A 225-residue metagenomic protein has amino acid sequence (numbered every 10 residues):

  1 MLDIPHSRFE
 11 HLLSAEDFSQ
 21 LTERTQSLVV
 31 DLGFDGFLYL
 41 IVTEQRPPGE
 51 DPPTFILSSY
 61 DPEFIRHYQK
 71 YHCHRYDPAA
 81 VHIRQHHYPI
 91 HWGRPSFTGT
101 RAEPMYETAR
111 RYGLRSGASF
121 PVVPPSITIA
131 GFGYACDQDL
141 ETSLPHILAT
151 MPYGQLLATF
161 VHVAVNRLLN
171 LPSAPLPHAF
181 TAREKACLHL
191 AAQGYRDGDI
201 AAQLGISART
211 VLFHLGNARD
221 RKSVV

Functional and structural regions predicted by a protein language model:
M1-H11, F18-S19, F132-T181: Juxtadomain coupling helices with adjacent low-complexity linkers
A15-D51: Helix-loop-beta substructure at the N-terminus of cytosolic sensory domains that couple signal/ligand detection
F55-R110: Regulatory sensory and allosteric helical modules in signal-transduction proteins and certain transcription factors
S116-V123: Short hydrophobic beta-strand micro-motif common in sensory/regulatory domains
R183-C187, L212: The N-cap/first-turn positions of alpha helices within or immediately adjacent to helix-turn-helix DNA-binding domains
L188-H189, R219: Hydrophobic residues on short alpha-helical segments
A191-Y195: Short helix-to-turn junction characteristic of helix-turn-helix DNA-binding domains, especially the helix
R196-V225: Recognition helix of helix-turn-helix DNA-binding domains
